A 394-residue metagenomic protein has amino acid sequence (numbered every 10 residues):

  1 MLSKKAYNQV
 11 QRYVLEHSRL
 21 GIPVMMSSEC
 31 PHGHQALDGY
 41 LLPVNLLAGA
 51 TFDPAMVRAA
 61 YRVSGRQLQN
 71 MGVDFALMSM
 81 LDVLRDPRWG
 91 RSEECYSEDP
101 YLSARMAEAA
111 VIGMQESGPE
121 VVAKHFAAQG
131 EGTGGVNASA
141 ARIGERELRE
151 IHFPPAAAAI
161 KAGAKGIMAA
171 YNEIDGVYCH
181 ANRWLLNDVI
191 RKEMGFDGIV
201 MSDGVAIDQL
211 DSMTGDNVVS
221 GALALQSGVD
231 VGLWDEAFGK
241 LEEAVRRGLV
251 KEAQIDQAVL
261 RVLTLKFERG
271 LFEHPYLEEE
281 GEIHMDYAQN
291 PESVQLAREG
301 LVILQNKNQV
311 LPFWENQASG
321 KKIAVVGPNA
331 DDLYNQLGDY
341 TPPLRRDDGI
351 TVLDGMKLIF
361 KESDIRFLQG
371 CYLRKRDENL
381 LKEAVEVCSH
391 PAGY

Functional and structural regions predicted by a protein language model:
M1-Y394: Glycoside hydrolase catalytic-domain context in secreted enzymes
